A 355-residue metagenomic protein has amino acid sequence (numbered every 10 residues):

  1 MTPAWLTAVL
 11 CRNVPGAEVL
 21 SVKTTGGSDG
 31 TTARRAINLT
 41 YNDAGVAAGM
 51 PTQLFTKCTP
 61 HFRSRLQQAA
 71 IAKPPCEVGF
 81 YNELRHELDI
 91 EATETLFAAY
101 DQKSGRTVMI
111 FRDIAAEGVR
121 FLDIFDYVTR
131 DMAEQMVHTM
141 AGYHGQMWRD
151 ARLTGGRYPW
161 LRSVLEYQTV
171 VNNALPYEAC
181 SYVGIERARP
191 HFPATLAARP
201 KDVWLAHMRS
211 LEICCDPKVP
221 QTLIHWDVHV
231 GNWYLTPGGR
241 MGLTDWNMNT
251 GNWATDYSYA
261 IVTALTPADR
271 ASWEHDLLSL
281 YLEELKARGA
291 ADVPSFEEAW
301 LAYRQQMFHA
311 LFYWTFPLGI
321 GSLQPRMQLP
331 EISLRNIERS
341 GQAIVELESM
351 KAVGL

Functional and structural regions predicted by a protein language model:
M1-K23: Juxta-kinase regulatory segment immediately upstream of eukaryotic protein kinase catalytic domains
T25-A174, A254: Conserved ATP-binding subdomain of kinase catalytic cores across diverse folds
G30-V46, F55, L205-W253: Active-site acidic catalytic loop and adjacent metal/ATP-binding pocket of ATP-dependent phosphoryl transfer enzymes
C76, D131, Q135-H138, L223 (+7 more regions): Generic recognition of stable, solvent-exposed alpha-helical segments in well-folded globular domains
G79, E83, W253-A290, M307-L329: Active-site activation/catalytic loop segments of kinase-like enzymes and analogous catalytic loops in related
G118-H225, P237, Q328-L355: ATP-dependent phospho-/nucleotidyl transfer catalytic cores
R120-T129, L243-D245, A260-L265: Short helix/strand-bridging catalytic loops that position acidic/His residues to coordinate divalent metals and engage
R288, D292, F296-W300, H309-L355: Extended catalytic cores and adjacent scaffolds of nucleotide/polyanion-binding enzymes
